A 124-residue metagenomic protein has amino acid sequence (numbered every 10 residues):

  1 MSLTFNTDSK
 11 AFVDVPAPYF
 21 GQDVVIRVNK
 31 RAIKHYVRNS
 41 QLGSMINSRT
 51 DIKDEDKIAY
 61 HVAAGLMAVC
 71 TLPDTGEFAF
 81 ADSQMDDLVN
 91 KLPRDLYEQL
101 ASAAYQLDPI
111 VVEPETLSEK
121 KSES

Functional and structural regions predicted by a protein language model:
M1-F12: Extended acidic low-complexity intrinsically disordered regions
N6, P16, R27-N29: A structural detector for beta-sheet-dominated domains
K10-G21: Short acidic-hydrophobic surface loop/beta-edge motif
Q22-S124: Short, surface-exposed, charged amphipathic helix/loop patches that serve as local interaction elements
